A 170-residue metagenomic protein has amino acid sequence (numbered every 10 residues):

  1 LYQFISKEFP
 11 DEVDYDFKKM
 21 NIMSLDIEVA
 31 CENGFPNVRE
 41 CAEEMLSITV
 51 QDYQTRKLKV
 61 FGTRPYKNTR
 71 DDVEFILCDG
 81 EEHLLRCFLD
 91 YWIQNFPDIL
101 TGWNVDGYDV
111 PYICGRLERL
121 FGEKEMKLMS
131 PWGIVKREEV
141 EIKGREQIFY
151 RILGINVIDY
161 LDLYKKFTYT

Functional and structural regions predicted by a protein language model:
L1-F96, G122: DnaQ-like (DEDDh/DEDDy) 3′-5′ exonuclease domain used for proofreading and 3′-end trimming on nucleic acids
K67-T170: Conserved DEDDh/DEDDy metal-dependent 3′-5′ exonuclease domain
